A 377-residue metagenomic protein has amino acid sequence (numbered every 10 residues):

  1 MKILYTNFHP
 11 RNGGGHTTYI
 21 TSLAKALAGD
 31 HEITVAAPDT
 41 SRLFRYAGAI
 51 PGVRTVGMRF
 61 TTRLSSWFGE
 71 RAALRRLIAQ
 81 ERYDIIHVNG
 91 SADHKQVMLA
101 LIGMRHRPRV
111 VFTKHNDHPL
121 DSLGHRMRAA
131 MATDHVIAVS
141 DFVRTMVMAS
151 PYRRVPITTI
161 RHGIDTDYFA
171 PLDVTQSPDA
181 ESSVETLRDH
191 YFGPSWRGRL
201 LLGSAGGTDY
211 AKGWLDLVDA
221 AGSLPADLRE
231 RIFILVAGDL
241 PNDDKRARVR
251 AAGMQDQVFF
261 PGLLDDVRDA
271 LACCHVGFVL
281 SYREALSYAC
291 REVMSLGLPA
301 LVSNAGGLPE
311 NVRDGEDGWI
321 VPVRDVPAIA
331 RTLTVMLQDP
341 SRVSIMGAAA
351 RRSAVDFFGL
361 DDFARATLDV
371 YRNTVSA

Functional and structural regions predicted by a protein language model:
L4-T6, G193-K212, V218-A221: Conserved donor-binding/catalytic core segment of Leloir-type glycosyltransferases
Y5-S66, P156-I157, L240-N242: N-terminal strand-loop element at the rim of the active site of nucleotide-sugar-dependent glycosyltransferases
L43-G48, F233-Q255, R342: Short, structured helix-loop element that forms part of the nucleotide-activated donor/catalytic region
V110-V139, Y152: A conserved, positively charged/aromatic
F142, G163: Carbohydrate-associated surface elements
L263, Y282: Aromatic "clamp/platform" in nucleotide-sugar-dependent glycosyltransferases that forms part of the donor/acceptor
P299-V302, V312: Short hydrophobic beta-strand element within catalytic cores of glycosyltransferases and related nucleotide-activated
D314-G315, W319-V326, V335-P340: Conserved acidic donor-binding segment of nucleotide-sugar-dependent glycosyltransferases
